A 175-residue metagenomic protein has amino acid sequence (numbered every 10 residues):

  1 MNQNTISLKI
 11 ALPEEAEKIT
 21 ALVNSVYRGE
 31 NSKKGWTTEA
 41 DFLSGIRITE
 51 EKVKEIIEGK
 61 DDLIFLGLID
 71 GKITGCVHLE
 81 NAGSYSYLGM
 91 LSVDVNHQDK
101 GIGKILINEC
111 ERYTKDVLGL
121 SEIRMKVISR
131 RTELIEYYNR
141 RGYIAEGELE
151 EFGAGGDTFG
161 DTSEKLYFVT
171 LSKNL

Functional and structural regions predicted by a protein language model:
S7-A21: A short beta-loop-alpha structural element at the N-terminal edge of CoA-dependent acyl/N-acetyltransferase catalytic
N24-V53: Conserved GNAT-fold acetyl-CoA-binding loop/helix
I48-F65, E164: A short helix-loop-beta-strand connector motif used in the catalytic cores of GNAT acetyltransferases and, in some
I56, S121-E136, R140-L175: C-terminal "cap" of GNAT-fold acetyltransferases
L66, K72-E80, Y87-S92: Conserved beta-strand in the GNAT
K72, M90, D94-N108, I128-I135 (+1 more regions): Conserved glycine-rich acetyl-CoA-binding loop
I105-E122: Conserved acyl-CoA
